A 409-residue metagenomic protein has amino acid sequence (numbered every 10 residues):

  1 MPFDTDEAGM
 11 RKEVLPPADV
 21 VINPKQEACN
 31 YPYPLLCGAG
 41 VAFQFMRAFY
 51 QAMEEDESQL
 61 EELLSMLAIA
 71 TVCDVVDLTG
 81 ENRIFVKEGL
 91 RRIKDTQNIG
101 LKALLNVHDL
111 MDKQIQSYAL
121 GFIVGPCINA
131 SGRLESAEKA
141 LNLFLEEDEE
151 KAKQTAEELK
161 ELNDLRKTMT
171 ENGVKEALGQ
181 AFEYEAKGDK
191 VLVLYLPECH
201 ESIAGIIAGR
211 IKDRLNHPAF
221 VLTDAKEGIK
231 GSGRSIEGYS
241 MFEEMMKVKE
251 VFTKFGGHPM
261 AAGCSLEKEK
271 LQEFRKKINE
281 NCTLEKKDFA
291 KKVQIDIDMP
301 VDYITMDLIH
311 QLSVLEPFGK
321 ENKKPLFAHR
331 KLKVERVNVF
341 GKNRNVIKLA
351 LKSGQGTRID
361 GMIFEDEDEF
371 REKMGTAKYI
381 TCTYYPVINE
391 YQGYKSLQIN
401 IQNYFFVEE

Functional and structural regions predicted by a protein language model:
M1-E7, H200, H258, V346: Histidine-centered active-site/metal-ligand motif
M1-V76, M245: Conserved phosphate-handling catalytic cores of large alpha/beta enzymes
P2, V21-N23, A68, V221 (+3 more regions): Structural signal for conserved beta-strand scaffold positions within catalytic alpha/beta enzyme cores
L15-P17, R214, G356: Short, well-ordered coil/turn elements that cap or connect secondary structure elements
D19-V21, Y33-P34, G40, D189-V193 (+3 more regions): Structural motif
G40, G205, G209, C382: Short alpha-helical basic/polar micro-motif
Q51-K276, D298, F340-G341: Hydrophobic helix-and-loop "lid/oligomerization" segment in the mid-to-C-terminal part of catalytic domains
G80, K151-T155, E161-Y195, K247-E409: Mid-to-C-terminal polyanion-binding domains and interfaces
